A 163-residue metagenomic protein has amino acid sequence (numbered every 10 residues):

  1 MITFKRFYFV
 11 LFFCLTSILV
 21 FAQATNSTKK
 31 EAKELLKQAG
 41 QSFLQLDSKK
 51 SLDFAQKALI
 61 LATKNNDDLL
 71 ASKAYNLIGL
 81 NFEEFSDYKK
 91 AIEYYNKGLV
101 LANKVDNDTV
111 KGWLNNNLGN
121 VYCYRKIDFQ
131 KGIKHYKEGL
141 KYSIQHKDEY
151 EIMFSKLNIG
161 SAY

Functional and structural regions predicted by a protein language model:
M1-Q38, N81, N117-L118: Bacterial Sec-dependent N-terminal signal peptides
V20-K73: N-terminal leader/linker segments that initiate helical-solenoid repeat arrays
A24-N26, Q45, T63-D67, F85 (+3 more regions): Short coil/turn linkers that connect adjacent helices within long alpha-helical scaffolds, especially alpha-solenoid
L36-L44, L70-E84, T109-R125, Y136 (+1 more regions): Conserved alpha-helical positions within TPR/SEL1-like repeat arrays
S48, Y88, F129: Flexible, glycine- and charge-enriched loops at secondary-structure boundaries
A55, A62, Y95, A102 (+3 more regions): Hydrophobic/aromatic packing residues within the alpha-helices of TPR/SEL1-like helical repeat arrays
A62-D106, G112: Mid-chain, structured segments of secreted extracytoplasmic proteins
